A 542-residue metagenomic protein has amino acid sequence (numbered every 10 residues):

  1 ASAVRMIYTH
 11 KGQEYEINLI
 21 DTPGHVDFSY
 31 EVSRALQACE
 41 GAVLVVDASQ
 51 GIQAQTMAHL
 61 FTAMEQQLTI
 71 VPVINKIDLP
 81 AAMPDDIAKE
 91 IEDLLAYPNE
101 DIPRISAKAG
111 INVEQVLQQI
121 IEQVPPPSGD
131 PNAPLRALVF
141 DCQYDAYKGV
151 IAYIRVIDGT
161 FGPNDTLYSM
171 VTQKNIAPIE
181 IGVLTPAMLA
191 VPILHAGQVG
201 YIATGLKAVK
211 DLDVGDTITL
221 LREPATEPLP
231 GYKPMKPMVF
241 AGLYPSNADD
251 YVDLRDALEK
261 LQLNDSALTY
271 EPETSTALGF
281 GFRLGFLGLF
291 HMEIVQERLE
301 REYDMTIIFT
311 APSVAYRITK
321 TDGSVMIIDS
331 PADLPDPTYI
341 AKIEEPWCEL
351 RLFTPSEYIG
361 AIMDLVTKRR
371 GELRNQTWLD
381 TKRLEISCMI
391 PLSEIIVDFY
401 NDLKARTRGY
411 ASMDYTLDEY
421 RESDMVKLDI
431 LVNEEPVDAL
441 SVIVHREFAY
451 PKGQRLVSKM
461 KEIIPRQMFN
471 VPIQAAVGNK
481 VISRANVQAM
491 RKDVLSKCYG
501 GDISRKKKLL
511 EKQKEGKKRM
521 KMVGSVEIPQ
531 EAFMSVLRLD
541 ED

Functional and structural regions predicted by a protein language model:
A1-D542: Structural and coupling elements of P-loop NTPases
